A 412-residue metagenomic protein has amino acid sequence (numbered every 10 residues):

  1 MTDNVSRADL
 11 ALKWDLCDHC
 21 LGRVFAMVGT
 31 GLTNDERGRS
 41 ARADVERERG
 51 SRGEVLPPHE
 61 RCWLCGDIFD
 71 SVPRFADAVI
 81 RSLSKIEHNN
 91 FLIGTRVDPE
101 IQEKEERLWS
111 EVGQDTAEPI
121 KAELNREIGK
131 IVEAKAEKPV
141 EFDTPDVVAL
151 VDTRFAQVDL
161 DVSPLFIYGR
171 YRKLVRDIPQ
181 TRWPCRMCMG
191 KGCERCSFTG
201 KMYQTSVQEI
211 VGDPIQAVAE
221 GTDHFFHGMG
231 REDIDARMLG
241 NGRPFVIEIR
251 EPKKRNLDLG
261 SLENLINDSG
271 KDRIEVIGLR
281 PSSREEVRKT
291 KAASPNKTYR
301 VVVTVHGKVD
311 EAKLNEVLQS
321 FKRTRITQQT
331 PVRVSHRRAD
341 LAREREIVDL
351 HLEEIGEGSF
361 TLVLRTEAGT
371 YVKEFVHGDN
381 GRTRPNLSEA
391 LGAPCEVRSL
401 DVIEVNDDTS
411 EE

Functional and structural regions predicted by a protein language model:
M1-E412: Non-catalytic RNA-recognition surface used by pseudouridine synthases
